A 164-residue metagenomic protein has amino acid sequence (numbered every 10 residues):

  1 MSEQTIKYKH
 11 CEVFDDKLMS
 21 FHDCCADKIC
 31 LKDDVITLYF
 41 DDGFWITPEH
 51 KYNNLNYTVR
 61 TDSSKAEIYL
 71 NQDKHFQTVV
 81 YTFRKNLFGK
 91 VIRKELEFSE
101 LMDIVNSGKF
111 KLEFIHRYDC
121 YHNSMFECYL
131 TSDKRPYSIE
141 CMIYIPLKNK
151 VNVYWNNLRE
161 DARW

Functional and structural regions predicted by a protein language model:
M1-W164: Surface-exposed, interaction-prone regions used to assemble/regulate multi-protein complexes
